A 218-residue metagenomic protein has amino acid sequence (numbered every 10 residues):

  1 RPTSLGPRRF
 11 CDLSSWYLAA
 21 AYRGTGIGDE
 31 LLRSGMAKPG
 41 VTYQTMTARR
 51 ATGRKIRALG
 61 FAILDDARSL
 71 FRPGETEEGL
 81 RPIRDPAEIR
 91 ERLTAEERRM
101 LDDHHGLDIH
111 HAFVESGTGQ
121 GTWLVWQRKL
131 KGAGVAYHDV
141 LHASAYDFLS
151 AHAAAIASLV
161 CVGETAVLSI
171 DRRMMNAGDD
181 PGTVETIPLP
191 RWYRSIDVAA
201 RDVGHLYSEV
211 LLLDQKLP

Functional and structural regions predicted by a protein language model:
P2-D12, L130-H138: A conserved beta-turn-beta hairpin within the catalytic core of GNAT-like acetyltransferases that forms part
C11-S15, R50-R54, I63-D65: Core nucleotidyl-transferase/polymerase catalytic module
S14-G24, L141-Y146: A short, internal acetyl-CoA/4′-phosphopantetheine-binding micro-motif in the GNAT/acyltransferase core
G24-L32: Glycine-rich acyl-CoA binding loop
K38-R49, R57-A58, G163-R173: Conserved GNAT acetyl-CoA-binding A-motif
R57-L141: Amide-forming acyltransferase catalytic core, primarily the GNAT-like/NAT-type and related acyltransferase folds
E115-P218: Extended, charged low-complexity segments that frequently continue into or abut oligomerization scaffolds
